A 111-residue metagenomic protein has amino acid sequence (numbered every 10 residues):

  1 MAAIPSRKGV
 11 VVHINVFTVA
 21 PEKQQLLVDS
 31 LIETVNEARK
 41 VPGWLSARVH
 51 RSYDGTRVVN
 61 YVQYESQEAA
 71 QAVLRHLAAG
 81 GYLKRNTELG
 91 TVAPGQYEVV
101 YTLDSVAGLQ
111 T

Functional and structural regions predicted by a protein language model:
M1-S6, A47-V49: Short beta-strand/turn micro-motifs at beta-sheet edges
S6, E37-L45, Q63-E98: An amphipathic, aromatic/His-enriched active-site/gating alpha helix that lines ligand/cofactor pockets
G9-H13, P21, V100: Short acidic/polar alpha-helix capping motifs at helix-coil junctions
V11-T18, R48-L77: Short, well-ordered beta-strand segments in beta-rich or mixed alpha/beta enzyme and ligand-binding folds
T18-S30: Short, surface-exposed ligand-recognition loops at beta-strand->loop->(often short) alpha-helix junctions that present
L31, V35: Short amphipathic alpha-helical/adjacent loop interface patches that line ligand and macromolecule-binding sites
V99-T111: Short, low-order "capping/linker" segments at domain edges
